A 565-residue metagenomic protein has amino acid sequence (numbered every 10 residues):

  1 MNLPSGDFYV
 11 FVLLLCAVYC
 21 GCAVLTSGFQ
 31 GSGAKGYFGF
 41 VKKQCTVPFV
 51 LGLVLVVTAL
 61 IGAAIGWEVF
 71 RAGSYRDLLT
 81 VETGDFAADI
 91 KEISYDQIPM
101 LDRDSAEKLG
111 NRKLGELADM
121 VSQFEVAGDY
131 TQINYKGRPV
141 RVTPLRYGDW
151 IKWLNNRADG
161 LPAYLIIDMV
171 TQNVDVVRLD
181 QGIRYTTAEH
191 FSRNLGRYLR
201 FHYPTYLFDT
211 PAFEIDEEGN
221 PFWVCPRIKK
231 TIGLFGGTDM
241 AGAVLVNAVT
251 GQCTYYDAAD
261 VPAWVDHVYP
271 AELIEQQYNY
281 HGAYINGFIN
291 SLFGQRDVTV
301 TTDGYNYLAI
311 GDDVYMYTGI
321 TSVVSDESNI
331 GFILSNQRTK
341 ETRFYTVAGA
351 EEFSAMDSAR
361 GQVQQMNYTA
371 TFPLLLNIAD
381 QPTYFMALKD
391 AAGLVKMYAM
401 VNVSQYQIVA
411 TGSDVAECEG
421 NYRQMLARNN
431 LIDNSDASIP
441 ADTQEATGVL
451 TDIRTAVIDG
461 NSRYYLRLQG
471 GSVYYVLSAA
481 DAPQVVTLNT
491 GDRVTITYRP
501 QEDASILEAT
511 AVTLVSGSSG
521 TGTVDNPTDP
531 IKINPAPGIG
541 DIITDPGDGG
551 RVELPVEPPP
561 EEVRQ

Functional and structural regions predicted by a protein language model:
N2-D545, G549-Q565: Soluble extracytoplasmic regions of secretory-pathway and membrane proteins
